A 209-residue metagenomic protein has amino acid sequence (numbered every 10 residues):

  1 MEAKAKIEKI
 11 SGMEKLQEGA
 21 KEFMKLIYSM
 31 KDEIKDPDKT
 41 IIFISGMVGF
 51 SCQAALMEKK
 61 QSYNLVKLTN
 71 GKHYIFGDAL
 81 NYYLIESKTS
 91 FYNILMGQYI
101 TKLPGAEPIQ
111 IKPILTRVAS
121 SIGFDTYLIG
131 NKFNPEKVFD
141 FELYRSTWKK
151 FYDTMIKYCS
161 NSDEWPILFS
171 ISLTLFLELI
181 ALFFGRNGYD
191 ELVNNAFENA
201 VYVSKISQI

Functional and structural regions predicted by a protein language model:
M1-I209: Solvent-exposed interaction surfaces and binding hotspots enriched for charged
